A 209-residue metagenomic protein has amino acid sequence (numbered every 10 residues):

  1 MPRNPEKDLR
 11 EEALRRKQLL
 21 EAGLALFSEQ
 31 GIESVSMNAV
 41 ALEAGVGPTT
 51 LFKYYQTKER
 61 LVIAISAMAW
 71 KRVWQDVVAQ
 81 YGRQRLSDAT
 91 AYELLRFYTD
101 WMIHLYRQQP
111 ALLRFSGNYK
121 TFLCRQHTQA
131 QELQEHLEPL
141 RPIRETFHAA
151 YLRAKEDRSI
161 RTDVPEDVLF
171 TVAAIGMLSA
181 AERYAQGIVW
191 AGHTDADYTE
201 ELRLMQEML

Functional and structural regions predicted by a protein language model:
M1-L14, Y81: N-terminal intrinsically disordered/low-complexity leader segments
M1-R3, W101-H104, E145-D157, T171-L209: C-terminal peripheral helix-coil segments that are non-catalytic and often amphipathic
R15-L24, V40, I65-A69, V73 (+1 more regions): Generic hydrophobic, amphipathic alpha-helix propensity
Q18, L26-A64: Helix-turn-helix
S36, L113-G117, T162-D163: Short, hydrophobic secondary-structure boundary micro-motifs
A64, A79-A111, E166-A173: Hydrophobic alpha-helical connector segments
V78, E93, H127-S159, D167-L178: Amphipathic alpha-helical packing segments from all-alpha helical-bundle domains
L105-Q131, E182-Q186: Amphipathic alpha-helical segments used for helix-helix packing
